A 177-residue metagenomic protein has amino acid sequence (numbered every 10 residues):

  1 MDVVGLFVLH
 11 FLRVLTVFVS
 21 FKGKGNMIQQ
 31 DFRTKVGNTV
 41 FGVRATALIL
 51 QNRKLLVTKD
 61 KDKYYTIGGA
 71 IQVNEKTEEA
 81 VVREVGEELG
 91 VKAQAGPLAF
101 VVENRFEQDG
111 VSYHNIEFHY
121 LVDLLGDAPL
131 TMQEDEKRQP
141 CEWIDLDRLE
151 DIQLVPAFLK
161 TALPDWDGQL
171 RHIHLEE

Functional and structural regions predicted by a protein language model:
L12-L15: Short hydrophobic targeting helices and cationic amphipathic motifs that mediate membrane/organellar targeting
F18-F21, G25-T46: Acidic, metal-coordinating catalytic segment for phosphate/diphosphate chemistry, firing primarily on the Nudix
L50-E87: Conserved Nudix-box catalytic region and its N-terminal flanking loop in Nudix hydrolases and closely related
K92-V101: A short coil-to-beta-strand element that immediately follows conserved catalytic motifs
F106-L130: Active-site-adjacent beta-strand/loop module that shapes the phosphate/pyrophosphate-binding cleft
L121, M132-D165: NUDIX/MutT-family hydrolases
D165-E177: Acidic/histidine-enriched, glycine/proline-rich intrinsically disordered or flexible terminal extensions
